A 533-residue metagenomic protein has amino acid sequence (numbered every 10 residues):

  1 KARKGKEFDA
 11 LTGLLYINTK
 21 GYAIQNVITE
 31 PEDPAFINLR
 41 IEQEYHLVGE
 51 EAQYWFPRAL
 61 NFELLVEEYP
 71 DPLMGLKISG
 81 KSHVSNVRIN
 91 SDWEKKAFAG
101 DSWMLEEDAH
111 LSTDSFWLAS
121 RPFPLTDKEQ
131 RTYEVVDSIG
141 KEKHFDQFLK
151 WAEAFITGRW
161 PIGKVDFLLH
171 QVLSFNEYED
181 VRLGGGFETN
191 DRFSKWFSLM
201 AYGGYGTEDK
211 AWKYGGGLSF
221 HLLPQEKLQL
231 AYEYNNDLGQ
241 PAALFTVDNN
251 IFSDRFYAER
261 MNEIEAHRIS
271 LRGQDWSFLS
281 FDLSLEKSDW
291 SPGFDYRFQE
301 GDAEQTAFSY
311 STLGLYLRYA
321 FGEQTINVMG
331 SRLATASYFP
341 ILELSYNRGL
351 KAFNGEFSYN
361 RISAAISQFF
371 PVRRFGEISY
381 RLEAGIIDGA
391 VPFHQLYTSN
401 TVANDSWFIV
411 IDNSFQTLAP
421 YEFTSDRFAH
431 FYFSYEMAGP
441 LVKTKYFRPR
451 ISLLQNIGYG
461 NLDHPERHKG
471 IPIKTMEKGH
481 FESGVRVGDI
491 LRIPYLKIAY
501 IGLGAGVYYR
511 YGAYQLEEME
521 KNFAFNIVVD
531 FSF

Functional and structural regions predicted by a protein language model:
K1-A97: Gly/Pro-enriched, hydrophobic low-complexity segments that function as extracytoplasmic propeptides/linkers
F98-F533: Exposed, low-structure sequence patches enriched in small/polar residues
